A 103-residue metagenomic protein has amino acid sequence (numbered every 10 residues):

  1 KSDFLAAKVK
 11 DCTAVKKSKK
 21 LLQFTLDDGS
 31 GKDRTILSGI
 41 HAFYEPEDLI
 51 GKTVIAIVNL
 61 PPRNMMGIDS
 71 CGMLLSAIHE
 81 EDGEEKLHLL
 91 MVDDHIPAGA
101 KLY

Functional and structural regions predicted by a protein language model:
K1-Y103: Phosphate-backbone binding interfaces of nucleic-acid-interacting proteins
